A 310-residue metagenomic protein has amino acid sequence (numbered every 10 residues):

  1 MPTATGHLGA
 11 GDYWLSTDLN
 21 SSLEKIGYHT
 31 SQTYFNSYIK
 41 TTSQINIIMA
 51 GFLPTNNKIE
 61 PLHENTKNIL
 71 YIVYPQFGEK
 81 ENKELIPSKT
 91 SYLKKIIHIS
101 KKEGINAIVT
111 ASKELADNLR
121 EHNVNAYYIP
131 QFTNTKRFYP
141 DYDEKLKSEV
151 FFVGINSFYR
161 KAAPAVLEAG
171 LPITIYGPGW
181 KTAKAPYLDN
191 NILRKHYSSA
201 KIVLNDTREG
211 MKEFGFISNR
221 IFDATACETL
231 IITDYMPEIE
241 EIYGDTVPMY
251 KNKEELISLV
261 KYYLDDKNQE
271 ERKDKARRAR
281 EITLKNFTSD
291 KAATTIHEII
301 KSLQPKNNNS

Functional and structural regions predicted by a protein language model:
M1-S43, A50-E64, L70-Q76, E81 (+1 more regions): Nucleotide-sugar donor-binding catalytic core of glycosyltransferases
K25, T42, E298-S310: Non-catalytic N-terminal targeting/anchoring module and adjacent flexible stem/linker that precedes the structured
H196, L259-Y263, I299: CheY-like receiver
R220, L259, R278-I282: Short, hydrophobic/aromatic alpha-helical segments in well-folded domains
E240-N252, Y262: Acidic, glycine-centered active-site loop in nucleotide-sugar glycosyltransferases
K253-E271: C-terminal "capping" alpha-helix adjacent to the active site of nucleotide-linked donor transferases in cell-envelope
D265-K301: A charged, aromatic-enriched C-terminal amphipathic alpha-helix characteristic of glycosyltransferases across folds
